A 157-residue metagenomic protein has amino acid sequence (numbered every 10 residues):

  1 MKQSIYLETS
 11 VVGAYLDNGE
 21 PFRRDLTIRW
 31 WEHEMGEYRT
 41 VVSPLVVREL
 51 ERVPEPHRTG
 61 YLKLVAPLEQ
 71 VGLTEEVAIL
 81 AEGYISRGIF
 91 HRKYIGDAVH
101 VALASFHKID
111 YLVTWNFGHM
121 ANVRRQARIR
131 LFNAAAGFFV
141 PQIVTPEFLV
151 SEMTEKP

Functional and structural regions predicted by a protein language model:
M1-V42, E49-L62, L68, S86-R92 (+2 more regions): Short, well-structured N-terminal submotif of metal-dependent ribonuclease cores
T9, P44, W115-F117: Short secondary-structure boundary segments
Y38, L68, D110, F139-P141: A structural micro-motif
V41, V71-G72, Q142-V144: General small-molecule cofactor/ligand-binding pocket signal
P44, T74, E147: Residues at the C-termini of beta-strands that transition into short coil/loop
E69-R128, V150, E155: Active-site neighborhoods of divalent-metal-dependent phosphate/nucleic-acid chemistry enzymes
A121-Q142: C-terminal end-helix/capping segment
G137-P157: Short, C-terminally biased terminal segments at protein or domain edges
